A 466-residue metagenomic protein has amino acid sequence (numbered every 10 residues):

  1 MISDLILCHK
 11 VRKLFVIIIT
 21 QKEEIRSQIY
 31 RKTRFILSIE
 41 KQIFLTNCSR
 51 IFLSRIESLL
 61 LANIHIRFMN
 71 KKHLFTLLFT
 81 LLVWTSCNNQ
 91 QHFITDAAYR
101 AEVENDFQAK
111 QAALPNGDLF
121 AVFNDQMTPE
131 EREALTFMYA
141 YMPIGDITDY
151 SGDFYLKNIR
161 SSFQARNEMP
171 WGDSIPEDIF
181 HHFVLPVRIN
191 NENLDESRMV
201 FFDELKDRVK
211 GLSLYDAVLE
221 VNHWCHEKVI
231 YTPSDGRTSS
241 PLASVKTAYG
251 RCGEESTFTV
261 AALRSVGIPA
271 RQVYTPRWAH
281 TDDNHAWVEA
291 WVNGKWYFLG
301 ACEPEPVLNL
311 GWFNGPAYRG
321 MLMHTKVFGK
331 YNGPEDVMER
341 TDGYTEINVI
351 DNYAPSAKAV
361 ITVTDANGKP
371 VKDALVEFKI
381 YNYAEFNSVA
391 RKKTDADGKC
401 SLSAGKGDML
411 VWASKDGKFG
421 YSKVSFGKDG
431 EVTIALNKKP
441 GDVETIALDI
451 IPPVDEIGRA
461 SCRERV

Functional and structural regions predicted by a protein language model:
M1, C8-V11, I18-R26, Y30-R31 (+2 more regions): Short terminal hydrophobic/aromatic SLiMs and anchors at protein ends
I2-I6, F44, C48-F52, G458 (+1 more regions): Positively charged, low-complexity/disordered segments
L14, Q42-I43, S58: Cationic, low-complexity basic patches in intrinsically disordered or flexible, solvent-exposed regions
T20, T33-I36, T46, A62 (+3 more regions): Ala/Thr-enriched low-complexity intrinsically disordered regions
C48-I94: Bacterial Sec-dependent N-terminal signal peptides
C87-V218, S265, V292-W296, N309 (+1 more regions): N-terminal accessory/pre-domain segments preceding catalytic cores
D203-R208, L212, A217-H223, T232-L242 (+1 more regions): Hydrophobic/aromatic-rich core segments of domains that either
